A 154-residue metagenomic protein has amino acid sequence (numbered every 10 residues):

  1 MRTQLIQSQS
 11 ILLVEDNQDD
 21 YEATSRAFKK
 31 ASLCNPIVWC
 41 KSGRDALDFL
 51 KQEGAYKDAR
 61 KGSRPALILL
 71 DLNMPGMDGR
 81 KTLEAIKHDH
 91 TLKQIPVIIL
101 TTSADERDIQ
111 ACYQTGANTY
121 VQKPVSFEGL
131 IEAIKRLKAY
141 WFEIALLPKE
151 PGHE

Functional and structural regions predicted by a protein language model:
M1-L12, Q18-V38, S42-L47, K51 (+2 more regions): Non-catalytic signal-transmission and effector/linker regions of two-component phosphorelay proteins
D58-S63, K87-Q94, T115: Conserved phosphotransfer cores of two-component systems
L72-M74: Receiver (REC) domain active-site loop signature in two-component systems and cognate sites in sensor histidine kinases
G76-M77, I86: Hydrophobic residue at a beta-alpha junction that N-caps the helix immediately following a catalytic beta-strand/loop
N118: Short, glycine/charged-rich "phosphate-handling" switch motifs in NTP-dependent and phosphotransfer domains
K123: A Lys-centered signature of the CheY-like receiver
